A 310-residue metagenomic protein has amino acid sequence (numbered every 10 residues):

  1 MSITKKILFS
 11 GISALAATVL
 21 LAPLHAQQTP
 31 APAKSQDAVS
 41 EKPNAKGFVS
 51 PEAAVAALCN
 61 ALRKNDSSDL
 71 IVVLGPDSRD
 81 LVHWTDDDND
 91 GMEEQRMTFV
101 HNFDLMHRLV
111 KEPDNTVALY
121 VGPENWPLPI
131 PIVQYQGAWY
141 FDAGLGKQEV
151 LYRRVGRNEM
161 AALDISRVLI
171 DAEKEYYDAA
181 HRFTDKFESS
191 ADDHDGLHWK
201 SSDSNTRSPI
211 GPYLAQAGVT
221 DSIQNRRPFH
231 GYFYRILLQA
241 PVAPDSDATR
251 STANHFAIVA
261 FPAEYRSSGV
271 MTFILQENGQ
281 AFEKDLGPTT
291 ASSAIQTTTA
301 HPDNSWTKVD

Functional and structural regions predicted by a protein language model:
M1-I12: Bacterial N-terminal signal peptides that target proteins for export
L15-A26: C-terminal segment of classical bacterial N-terminal signal peptides
T29-K64, G146-D171, E175: Short, low-complexity N-terminal intrinsically disordered segments enriched in polar/charged residues
D66-S78, T184-E188: Short, well-ordered alpha-helical segments enriched in acidic and aromatic residues
S78-L128, I223-H230, Y234-H255: Surface-exposed, charged secondary-structure patches
V117-Y120, E124-M160, R167, Q280-D285: Short beta-strand edge/turn micro-motifs at domain boundaries
A172-G269: Flexible, glycine-rich surface segments
N254-H301, T307-D310: C-terminal soluble interaction/assembly domains
